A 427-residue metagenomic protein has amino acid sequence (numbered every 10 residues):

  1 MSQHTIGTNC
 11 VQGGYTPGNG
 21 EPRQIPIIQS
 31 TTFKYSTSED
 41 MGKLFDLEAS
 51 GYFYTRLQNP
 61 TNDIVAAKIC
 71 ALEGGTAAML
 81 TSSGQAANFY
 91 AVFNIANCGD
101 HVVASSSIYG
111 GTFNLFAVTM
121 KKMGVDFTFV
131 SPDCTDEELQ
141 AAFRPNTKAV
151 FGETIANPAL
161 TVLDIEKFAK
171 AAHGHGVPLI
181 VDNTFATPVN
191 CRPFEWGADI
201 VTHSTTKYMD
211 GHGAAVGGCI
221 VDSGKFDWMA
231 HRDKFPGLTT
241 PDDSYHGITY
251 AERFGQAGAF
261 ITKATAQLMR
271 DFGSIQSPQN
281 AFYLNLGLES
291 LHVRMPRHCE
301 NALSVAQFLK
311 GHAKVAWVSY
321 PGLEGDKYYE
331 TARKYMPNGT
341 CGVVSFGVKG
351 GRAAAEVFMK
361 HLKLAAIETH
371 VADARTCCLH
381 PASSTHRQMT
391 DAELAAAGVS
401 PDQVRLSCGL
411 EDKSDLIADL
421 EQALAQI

Functional and structural regions predicted by a protein language model:
M1-N59, A67: N-terminal "arm"/small-domain region of PLP-dependent enzymes with the aminotransferase-like
S2, G7-T16, A78-G311: Conserved PLP-enzyme active-site core in the AAT-like
T32, S223-F226, V348-G351: Short loop segments at secondary-structure junctions
T37-F89, G111-T119: Conserved N-terminal alpha-helix of the aminotransferase class I/II PLP-enzyme fold
G74, N146, K314-W317, D402: Glycine-centered tight turns that cap/initiate beta-strands
A117-V118, D126-F127, A141, P145-K148 (+4 more regions): PLP-dependent enzyme catalytic core of the Aspartate aminotransferase-like
V221, S345-G347, S407-G409: Short hydrophobic/aromatic beta-strand micro-patches that form the beta-sheet surface supporting nucleotide- or nucleic
F272-I275, Q279-A281, L286, S290 (+4 more regions): Conserved small-domain helix->loop->beta segment predominantly found in fold-type I
